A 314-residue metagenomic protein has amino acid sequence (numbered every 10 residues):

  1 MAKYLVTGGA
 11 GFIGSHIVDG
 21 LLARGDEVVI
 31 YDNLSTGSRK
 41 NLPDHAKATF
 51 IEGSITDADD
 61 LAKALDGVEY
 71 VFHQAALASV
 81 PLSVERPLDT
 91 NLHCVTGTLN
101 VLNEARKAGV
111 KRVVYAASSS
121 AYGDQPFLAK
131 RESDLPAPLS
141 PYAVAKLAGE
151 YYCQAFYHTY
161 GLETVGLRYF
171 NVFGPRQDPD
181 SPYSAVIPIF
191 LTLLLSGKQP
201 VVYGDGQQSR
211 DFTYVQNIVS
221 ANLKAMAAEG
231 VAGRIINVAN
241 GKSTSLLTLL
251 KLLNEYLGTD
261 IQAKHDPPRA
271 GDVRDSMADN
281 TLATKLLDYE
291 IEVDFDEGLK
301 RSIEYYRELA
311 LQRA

Functional and structural regions predicted by a protein language model:
M1-V172, Q216, I291-V293, Y305 (+1 more regions): N-terminal Rossmann-like NAD(P)+-binding domain of SDR-like oxidoreductases, especially those catalyzing
I17, N222-M226, L253, L299-Y306: Hydrophobic "lid"/C-terminal helical patch of Rossmann-like NAD(P)-dependent dehydrogenase/epimerase domains
A105, Y157, L194, V202 (+2 more regions): Hydrophobic pocket-lining residues that define ligand/cofactor binding sites across diverse proteins
L147, V172-P188, S196-K198, Y203 (+5 more regions): Glycine/proline-rich active-site loop of Rossmann-fold NAD(P)-dependent oxidoreductases
A148, Y152, F156, V186 (+3 more regions): Hydrophobic alpha-helix immediately C-terminal to the catalytic Tyr-X-X-X-Lys motif of short-chain
V215, D266-D294, R301: Conserved C-terminal active-site "lid" loop/helix of NAD(P)H-dependent oxidoreductases that clamps the redox cofactor
I218, N222, V238, L249 (+2 more regions): Non-catalytic, hydrophobic alpha-helical segments
A232, A310-A314: Short, charged, surface-exposed hinge/linker loops at domain edges that act as mobile lids or interdomain connectors
